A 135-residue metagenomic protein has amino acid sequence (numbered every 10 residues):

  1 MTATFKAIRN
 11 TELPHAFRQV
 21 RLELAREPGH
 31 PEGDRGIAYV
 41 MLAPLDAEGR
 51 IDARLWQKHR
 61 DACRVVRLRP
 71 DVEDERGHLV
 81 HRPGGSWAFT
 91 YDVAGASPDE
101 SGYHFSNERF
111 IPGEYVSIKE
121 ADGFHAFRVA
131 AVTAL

Functional and structural regions predicted by a protein language model:
M1-Q57, R67: N-terminal intrinsically disordered, low-complexity, charge/repeat-rich segments that act as generic
K6-R9, A38, V72-H78, E114: Short small/polar-residue motifs
N10-P14, L79, E108, I118-A121: A general structural signal for short secondary-structure junctions and capping/turn motifs
L13-F17, D34, V72, R82 (+1 more regions): A generic structural signal for short, non-catalytic loop/turn and secondary-structure boundary residues
Q19, S86, Y115: Exposed beta-strand and adjacent loop surfaces of beta-rich binding modules that mediate intermolecular recognition
L22, Y39-A43, R76-H81, F127: Broad, structure-driven detector of short, well-ordered beta-strand segments within folded domains
W56-R109: Short, conserved turn/kink motifs that form compact alpha/beta structural patches or helix kinks used as
T90-L135: Short, compact, well-ordered microdomains
